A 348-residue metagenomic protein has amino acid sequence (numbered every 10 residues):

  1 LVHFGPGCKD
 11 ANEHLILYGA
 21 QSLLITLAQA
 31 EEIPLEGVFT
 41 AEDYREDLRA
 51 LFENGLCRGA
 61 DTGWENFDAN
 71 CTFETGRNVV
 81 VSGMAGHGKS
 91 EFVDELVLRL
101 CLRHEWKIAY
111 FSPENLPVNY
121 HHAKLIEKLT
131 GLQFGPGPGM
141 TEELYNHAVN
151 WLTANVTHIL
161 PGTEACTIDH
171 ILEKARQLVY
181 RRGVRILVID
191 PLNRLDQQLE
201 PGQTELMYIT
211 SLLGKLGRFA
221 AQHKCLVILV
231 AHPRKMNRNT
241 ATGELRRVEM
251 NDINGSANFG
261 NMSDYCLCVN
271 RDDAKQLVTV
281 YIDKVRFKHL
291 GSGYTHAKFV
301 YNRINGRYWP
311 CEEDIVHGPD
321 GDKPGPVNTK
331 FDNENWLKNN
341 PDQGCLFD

Functional and structural regions predicted by a protein language model:
L1-Y44: TOPRIM fold recognition
L35-L132, H158, P326, F331 (+2 more regions): The Walker A/P-loop phosphate-binding site
D68, R103-G183, Q197, T295-K298 (+2 more regions): Cytosolic-facing regulatory segments adjacent to core modules
V80, I159, R185-V188, I228: Structural motif
Y110, V188-I189, C225-H232: Structural recognition of the conserved hydrophobic beta-strand(s) that form the central parallel beta-sheet of P-loop
G135-P138, I159-A165, Q197-I209, T240-N251: Flexible beta-alpha connector loops of hexameric P-loop NTPases
D169-V184, R218-H223, K235-D348: C-terminal regions of RecA-like/P-loop NTPase motor modules
V184-F219: Helical hairpin unit composed of two closely spaced alpha helices linked by a short loop
